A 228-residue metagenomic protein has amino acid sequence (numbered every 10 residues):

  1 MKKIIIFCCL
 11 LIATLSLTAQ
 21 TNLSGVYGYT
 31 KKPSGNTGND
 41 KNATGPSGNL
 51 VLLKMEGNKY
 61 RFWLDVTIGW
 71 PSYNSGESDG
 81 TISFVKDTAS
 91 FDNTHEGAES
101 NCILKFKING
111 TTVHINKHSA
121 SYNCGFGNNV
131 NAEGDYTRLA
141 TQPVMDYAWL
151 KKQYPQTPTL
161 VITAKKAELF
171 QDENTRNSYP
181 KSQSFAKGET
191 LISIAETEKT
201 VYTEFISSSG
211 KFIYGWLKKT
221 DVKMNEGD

Functional and structural regions predicted by a protein language model:
I4-A13: Sec-dependent N-terminal signal peptides
L15-A19: Sec/Tat signal peptide C-region and signal peptidase I cleavage site
Q20-G38, G57-W63, F84-H95, V201: Short, hydrophobic/aromatic-rich segments at coil-to-beta transitions
Q20-S47, A132-Q153, P158: Tryptophan-anchored aromatic micro-motifs
N39-F84, T175-N177, K181: N-terminal glycine/threonine-rich, aromatic-flanked beta-hairpin/loop signature
F84-Q142: Extended, hydrophobic interaction surfaces within ordered domains
T141-Y154, E204-D228: Boundary regions of SH3-family modules and the immediately adjacent low-complexity/disordered segments in eukaryotic
P155-K199, D228: Beta-loop motif signature
